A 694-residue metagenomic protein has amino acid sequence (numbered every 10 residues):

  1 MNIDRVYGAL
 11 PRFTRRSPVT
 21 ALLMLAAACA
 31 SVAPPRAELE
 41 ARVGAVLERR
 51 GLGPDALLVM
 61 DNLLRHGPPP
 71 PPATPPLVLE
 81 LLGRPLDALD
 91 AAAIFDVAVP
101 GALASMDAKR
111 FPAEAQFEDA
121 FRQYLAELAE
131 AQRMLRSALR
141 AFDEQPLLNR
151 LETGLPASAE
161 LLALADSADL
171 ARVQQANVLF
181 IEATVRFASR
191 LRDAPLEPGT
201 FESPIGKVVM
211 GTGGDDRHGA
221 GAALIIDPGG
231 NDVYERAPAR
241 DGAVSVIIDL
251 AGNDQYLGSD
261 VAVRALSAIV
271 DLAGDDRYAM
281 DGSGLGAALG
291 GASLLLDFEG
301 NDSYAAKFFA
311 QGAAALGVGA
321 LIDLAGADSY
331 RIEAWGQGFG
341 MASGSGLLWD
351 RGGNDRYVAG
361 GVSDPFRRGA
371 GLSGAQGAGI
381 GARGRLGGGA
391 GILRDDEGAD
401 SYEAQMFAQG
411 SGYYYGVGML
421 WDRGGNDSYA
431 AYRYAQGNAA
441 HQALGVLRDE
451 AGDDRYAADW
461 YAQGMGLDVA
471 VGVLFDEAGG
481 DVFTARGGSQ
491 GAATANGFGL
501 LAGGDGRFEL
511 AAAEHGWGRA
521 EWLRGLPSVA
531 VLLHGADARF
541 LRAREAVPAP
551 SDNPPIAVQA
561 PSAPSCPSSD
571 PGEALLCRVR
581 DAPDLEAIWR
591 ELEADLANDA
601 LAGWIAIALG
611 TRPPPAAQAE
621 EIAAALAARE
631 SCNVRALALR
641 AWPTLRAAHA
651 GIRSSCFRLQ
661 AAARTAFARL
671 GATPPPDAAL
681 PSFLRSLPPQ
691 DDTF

Functional and structural regions predicted by a protein language model:
M1-T14: N-terminal secretory signal peptides that target proteins for export/translocation
T20-L23, C29-G213, I556-S562, P567-E573 (+5 more regions): Terminal non-domain segments
K207-T212, A222-P228, A243-L250, A265-A273 (+11 more regions): Well-ordered beta-strand segments characteristic of repetitive beta-sheet solenoids
D215-G219, V233-A239, Q255-V261, Y278-G284 (+9 more regions): Short, T/G/N/S-enriched strand-turn elements that build extracellular solenoid repeat scaffolds
G221-L224, D570-A582, D599-P614, N633-T644 (+2 more regions): Structural detector for internal amphipathic alpha-helices that build alpha-solenoid repeat scaffolds
L285, G312, G336-F339, V358-G384 (+5 more regions): Acidic/polar low-complexity surface segments
A560-A563, A582-E593, P614-L626, W642-R653 (+1 more regions): Amphipathic alpha-helical scaffolding segments comprising HEAT/armadillo-like alpha-solenoid repeats
C566-S568, E593-D599, A627-C632, I652-R658 (+2 more regions): Short coil turns that connect the paired helices of HEAT/ARM alpha-solenoid repeats
